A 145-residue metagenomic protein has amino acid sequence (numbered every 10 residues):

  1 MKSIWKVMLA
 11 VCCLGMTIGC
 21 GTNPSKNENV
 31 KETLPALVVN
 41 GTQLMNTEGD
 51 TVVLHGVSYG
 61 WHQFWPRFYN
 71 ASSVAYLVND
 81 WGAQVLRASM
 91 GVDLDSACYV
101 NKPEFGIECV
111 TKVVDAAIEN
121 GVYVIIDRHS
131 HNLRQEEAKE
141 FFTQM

Functional and structural regions predicted by a protein language model:
M1-M8: Bacterial N-terminal signal peptides that target proteins for export
C12-C13: Cysteine-centered motifs
M16-G19: C-terminal motif of bacterial Sec signal peptides marking the signal peptidase cleavage site
G21-R87, V100-N101: N-terminal carbohydrate-binding accessory modules
N70-M145: Aromatic-lined substrate-binding rim segments of carbohydrate-active enzymes
